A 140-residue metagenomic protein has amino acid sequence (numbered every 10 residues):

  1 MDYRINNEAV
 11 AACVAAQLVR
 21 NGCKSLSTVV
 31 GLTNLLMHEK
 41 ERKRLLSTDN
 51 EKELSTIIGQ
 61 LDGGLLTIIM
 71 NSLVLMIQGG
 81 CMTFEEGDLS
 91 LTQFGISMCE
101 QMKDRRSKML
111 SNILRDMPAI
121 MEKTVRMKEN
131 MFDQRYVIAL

Functional and structural regions predicted by a protein language model:
M1-L61: Short, amphipathic alpha-helical interface elements at domain boundaries that mediate macromolecular binding
E51-I57, S72, R115-M117: Short alpha-helical linear motifs
G59, G63-T67, E85, L89: Short, well-ordered coil↔helix boundary/capping segments
D62-Q78: Short amphipathic alpha-helical interaction segments
V74-D88: A short, conserved structural fragment
E85-K108: Accessory beta->alpha helical hairpin/"wing" motif in late/C-terminal subdomains of nucleic-acid enzymes
K103-L140: Exposed, interaction-prone assembly regions rather than primary DNA-binding/catalytic cores
